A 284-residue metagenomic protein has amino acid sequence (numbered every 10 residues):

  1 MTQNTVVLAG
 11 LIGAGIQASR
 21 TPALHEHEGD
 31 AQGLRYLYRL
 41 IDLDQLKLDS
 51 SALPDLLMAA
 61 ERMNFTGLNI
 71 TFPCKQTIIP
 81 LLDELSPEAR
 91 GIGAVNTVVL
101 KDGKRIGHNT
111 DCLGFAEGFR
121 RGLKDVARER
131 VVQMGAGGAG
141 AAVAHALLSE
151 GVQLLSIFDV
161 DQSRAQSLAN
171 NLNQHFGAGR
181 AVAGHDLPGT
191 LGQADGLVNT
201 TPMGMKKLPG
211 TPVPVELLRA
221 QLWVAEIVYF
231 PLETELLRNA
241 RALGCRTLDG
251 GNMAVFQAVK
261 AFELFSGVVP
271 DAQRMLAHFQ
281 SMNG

Functional and structural regions predicted by a protein language model:
Q3-K124: Phosphate/diphosphate ligand-binding glycine-rich loop within oxidoreductases
A14, A136-G137: Glycine-rich Rossmann-fold phosphate-binding loop(s) that bind the pyrophosphate of adenine dinucleotide cofactors
Q17-A18, Q162-S163, P231: Helix N-cap at the beta1-alpha1 junction of Rossmann-like dinucleotide-binding domains, i.e., the first residues
G140-A141, E233: N-terminal Rossmann-fold NAD(P) dinucleotide-binding loop
S149-L154, A242-C245: Conserved S-adenosyl-L-methionine
V152-H175: NAD(P)-binding Rossmann-fold cofactor-contacting core
G177-L248: Rossmann-like adenosine-cofactor binding region
I227-G284: Adenosine-phosphate binding glycine-rich loop
